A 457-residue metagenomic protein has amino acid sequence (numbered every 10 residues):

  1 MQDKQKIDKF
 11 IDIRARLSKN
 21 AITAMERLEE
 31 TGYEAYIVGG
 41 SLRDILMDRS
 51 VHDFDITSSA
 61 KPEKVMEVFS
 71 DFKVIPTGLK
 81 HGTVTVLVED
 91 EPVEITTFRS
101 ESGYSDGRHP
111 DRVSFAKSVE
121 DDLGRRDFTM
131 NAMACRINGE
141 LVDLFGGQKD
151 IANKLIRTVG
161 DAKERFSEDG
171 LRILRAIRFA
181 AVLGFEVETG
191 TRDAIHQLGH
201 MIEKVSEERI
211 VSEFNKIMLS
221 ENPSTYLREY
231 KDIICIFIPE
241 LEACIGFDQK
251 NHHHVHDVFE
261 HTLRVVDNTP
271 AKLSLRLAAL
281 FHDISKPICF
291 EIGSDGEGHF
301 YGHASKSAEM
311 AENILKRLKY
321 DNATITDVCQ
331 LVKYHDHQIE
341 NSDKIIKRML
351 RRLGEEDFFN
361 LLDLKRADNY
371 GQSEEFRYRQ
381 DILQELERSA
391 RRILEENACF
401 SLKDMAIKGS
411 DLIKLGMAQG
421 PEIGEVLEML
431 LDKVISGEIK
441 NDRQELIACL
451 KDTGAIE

Functional and structural regions predicted by a protein language model:
M1-E457: Catalytic cores of the polymerase beta-like nucleotidyltransferase superfamily and closely associated nucleotide
